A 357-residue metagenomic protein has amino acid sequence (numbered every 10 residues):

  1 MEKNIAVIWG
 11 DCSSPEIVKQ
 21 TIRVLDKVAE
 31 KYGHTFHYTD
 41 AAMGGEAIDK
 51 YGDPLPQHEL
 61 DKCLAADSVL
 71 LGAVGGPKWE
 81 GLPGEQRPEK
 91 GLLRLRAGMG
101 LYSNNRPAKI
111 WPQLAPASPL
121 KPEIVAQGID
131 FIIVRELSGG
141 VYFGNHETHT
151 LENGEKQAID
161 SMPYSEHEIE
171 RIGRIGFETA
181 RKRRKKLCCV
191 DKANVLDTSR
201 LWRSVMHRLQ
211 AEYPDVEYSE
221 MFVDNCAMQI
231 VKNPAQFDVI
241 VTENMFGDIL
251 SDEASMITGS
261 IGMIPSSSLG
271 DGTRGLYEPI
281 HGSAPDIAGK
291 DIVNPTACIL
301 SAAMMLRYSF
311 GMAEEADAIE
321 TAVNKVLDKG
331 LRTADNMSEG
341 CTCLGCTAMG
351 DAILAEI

Functional and structural regions predicted by a protein language model:
M1-I5: Extreme N-terminal starter segment of soluble prokaryotic enzymes
A6-R23, K27-A29, N153-D224, Q236: Glycine-rich phosphate/diphosphate-binding loop of Rossmann-like nucleotide-binding domains
D11-S14, D67, V134, G176 (+4 more regions): Buried hydrophobic positions in well-ordered alpha/beta secondary-structure cores of metabolic enzymes
D26-H34, A65-S68, A97-N104, I110 (+9 more regions): Generic secondary-structure signature for well-ordered alpha-helical cores
G33-Q57, M228-I230: N-terminal beta-loop-helix "entrance" segment that forms/cooperates in small-molecule cofactor or anionic ligand
G45-I48, V231-L331: Glycine-rich phosphate/nucleotide-binding loop
D49-I159, M245-G247: N-terminal glycine-rich phosphate/adenylate-binding segment common to multiple enzyme folds
S138-G139, F143-R183, L187-C188, A193-V195 (+2 more regions): Glycine-rich phosphate/pyrophosphate-binding loop and the adjoining helix
